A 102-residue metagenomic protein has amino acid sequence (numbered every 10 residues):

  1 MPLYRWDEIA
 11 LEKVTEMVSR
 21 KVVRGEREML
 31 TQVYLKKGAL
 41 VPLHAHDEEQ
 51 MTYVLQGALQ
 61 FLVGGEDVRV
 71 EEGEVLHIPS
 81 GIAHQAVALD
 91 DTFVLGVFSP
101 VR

Functional and structural regions predicted by a protein language model:
M1-R27: A short, N-terminal "cap"/entry segment at the start of jelly-roll beta-barrel domains of the cupin/DSBH fold
M29, A58-Q60, D67, A83 (+1 more regions): Structural motif
T31-A45: Conserved short histidine dyad/triad with adjacent acidic residue
E48-L59, G64: Glycine- and acidic-residue-biased ligand/ion/polar-headgroup-sensing regions
L55-Q56, E71-E72, D90: A cytosolic small-molecule/anion-sensing beta-strand core signal
G65-S80: Short acidic-glycine-tyrosine-enriched beta hairpin
S80-R102: Ligand-binding loop in jelly-roll beta-barrel domains
